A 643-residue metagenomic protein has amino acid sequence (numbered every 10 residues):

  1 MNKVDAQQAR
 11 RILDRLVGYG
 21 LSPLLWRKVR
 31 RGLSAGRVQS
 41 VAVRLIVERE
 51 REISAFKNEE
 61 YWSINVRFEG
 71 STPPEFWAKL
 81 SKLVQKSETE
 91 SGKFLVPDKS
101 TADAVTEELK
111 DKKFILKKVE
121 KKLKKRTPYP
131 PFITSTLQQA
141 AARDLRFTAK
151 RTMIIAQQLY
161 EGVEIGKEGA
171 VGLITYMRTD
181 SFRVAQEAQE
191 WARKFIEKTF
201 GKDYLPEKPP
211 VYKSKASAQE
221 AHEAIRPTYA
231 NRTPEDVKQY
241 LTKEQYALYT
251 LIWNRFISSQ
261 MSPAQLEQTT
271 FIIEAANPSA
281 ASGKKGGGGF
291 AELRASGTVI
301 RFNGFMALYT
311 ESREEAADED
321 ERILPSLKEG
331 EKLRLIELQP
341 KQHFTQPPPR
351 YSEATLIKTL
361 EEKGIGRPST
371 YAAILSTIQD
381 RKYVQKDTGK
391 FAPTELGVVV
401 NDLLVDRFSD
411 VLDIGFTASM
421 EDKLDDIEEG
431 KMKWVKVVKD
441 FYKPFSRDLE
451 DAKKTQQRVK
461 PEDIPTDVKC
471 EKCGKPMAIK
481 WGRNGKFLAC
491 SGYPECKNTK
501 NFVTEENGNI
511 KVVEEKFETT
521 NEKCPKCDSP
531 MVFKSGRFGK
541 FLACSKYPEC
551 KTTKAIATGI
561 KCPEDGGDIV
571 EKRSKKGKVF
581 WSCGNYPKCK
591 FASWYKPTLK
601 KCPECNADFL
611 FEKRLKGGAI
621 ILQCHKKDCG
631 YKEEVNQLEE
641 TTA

Functional and structural regions predicted by a protein language model:
M1-K110, F114-K121, P227-N277, G289-R294: Phosphate-backbone binding and catalysis cores of DNA-processing enzymes
A9-L21, V38, F68, K124-T136 (+5 more regions): Core structural elements
R30-S34, K121-P130, A140-L145, T175-V184 (+1 more regions): Conserved short loop/turn motifs at secondary-structure junctions
A55, A102, G172, D180-N277 (+1 more regions): Basic, low-complexity terminal or inter-domain segments flanking catalytic cores
F56-W77, F114-I155, L488, G492 (+1 more regions): C-terminal accessory/connector segments of nucleic-acid motor ATPases
L116-V119, P128-A141, E168-M177, P347-T359: Short acidic, hydrophobic short linear motifs in intrinsically disordered regions
G283-G288: Intrinsically disordered, glycine-rich low-complexity segments
